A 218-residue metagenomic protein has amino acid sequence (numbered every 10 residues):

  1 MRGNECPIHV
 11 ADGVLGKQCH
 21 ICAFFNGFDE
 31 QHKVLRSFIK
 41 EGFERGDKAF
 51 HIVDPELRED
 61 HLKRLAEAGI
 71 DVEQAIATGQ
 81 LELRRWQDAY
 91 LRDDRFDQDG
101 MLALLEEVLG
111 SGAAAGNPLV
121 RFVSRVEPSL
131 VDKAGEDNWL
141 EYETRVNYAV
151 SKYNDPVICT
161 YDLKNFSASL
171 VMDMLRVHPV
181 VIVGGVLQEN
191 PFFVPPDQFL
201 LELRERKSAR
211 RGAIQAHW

Functional and structural regions predicted by a protein language model:
M1-W218: Non-catalytic regulatory/interaction regions at protein termini and inter-domain linkers
